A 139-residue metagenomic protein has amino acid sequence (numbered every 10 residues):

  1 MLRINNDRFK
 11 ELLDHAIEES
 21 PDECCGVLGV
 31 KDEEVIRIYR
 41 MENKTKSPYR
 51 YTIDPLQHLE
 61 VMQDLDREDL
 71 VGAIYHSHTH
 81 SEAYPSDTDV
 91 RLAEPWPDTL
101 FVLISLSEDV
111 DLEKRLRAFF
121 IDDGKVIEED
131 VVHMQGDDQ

Functional and structural regions predicted by a protein language model:
M1-V71, H80-Q139: Conserved beta-strand-loop surface patch within small alpha/beta domains used for substrate/adaptor or ligand engagement
S77: Metallo-beta-lactamase
